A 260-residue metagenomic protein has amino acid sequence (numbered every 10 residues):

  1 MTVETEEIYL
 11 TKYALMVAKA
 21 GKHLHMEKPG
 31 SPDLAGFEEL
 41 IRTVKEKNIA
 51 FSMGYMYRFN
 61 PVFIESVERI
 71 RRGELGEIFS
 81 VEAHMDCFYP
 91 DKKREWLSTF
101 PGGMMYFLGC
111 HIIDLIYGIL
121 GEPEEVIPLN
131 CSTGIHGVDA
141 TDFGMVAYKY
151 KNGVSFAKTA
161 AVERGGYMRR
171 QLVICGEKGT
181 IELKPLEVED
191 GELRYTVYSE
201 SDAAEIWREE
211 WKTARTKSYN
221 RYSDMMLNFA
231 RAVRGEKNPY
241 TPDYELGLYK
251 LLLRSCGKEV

Functional and structural regions predicted by a protein language model:
M1-T43: Beta-loop-alpha module in the N-terminal Rossmann-like domain of NAD(P)-dependent dehydrogenases, especially those
M1-V3, G36, D224-V260: C-terminal helix-rich "cap/oligomerization" subdomain common to oxidoreductases
A20-K22, K47-A50, Y150-V154: A short helix->loop->beta-strand "cap" motif at the edges of active sites that frequently abuts
G21, R94-P101, E205-W211: Short glycine/proline- and charge-enriched loop/turn segments that cap or connect secondary-structure elements
E38-M56, E77-A83: Rossmann-fold dehydrogenase core element
M56, V173-D243: C-terminal glycine/acidic-rich active-site capping loop/insertion
Y57-G137: Predominantly a Rossmann-like dinucleotide-binding segment in NAD(P)-dependent oxidoreductases
D114-E189, S223-E236: Contiguous beta-strand/loop segments that form the cofactor/metal-binding neighborhood of enzyme cores
